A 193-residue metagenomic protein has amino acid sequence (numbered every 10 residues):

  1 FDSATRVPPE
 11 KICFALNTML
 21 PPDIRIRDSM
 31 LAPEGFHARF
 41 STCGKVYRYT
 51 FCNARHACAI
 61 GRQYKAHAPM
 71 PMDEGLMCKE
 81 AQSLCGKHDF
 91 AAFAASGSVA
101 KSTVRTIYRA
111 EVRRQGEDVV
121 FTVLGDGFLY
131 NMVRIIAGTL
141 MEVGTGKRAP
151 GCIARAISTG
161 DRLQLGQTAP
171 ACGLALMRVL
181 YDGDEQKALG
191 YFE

Functional and structural regions predicted by a protein language model:
F1-E193: Structured-RNA-binding interfaces characteristic of tRNA pseudouridine synthases
